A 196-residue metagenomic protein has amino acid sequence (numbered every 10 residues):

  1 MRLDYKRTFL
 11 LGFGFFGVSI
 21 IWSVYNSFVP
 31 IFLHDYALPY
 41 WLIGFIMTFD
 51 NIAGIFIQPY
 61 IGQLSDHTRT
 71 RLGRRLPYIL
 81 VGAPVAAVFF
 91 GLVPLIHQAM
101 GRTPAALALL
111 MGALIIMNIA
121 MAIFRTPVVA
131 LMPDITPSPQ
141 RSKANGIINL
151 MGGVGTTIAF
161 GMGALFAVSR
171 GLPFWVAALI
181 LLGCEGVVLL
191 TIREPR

Functional and structural regions predicted by a protein language model:
M1-A53: Helix-loop boundary and gating motifs at the non-cytosolic
L3, H97-M100, V188-R196: Helix-loop junctions on the cytosolic side of multi-pass membrane transporters, especially the intracellular loop
F16, G82, F89-F124: Hydrophobic core of transmembrane alpha-helices in multi-pass small-molecule transporters, especially MFS/SLC-type
D35, P94-A99, T156-W175: Transmembrane alpha-helix termini and helix-breaking/packing motifs in multi-pass membrane transporters
I43-T68, A86-F89: Central cavity-lining transmembrane alpha-helices of secondary-active solute carriers, predominantly the Major
A53-I55, S142-A167: Glycine-rich segments within core transmembrane alpha-helices of 12-TM secondary carriers
M117-M151: Cytoplasmic helix-loop-helix junction between adjacent transmembrane helices in 12-TM secondary transporters
G171-L190: Symmetry-related core transmembrane helices of the 12-TM Major Facilitator Superfamily/SLC fold
